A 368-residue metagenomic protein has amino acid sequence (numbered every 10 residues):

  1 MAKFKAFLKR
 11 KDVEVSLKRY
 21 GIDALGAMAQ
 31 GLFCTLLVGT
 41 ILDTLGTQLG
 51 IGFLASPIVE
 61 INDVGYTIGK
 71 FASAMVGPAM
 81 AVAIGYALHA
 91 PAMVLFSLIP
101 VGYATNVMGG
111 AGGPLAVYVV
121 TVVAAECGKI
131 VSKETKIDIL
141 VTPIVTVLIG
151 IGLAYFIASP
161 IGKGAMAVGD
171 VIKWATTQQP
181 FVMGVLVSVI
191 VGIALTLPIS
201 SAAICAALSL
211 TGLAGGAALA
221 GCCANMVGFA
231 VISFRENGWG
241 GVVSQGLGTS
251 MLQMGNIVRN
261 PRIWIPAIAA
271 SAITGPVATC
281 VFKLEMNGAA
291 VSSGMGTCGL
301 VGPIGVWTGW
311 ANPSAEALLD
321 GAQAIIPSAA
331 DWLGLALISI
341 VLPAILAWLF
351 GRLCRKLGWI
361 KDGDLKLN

Functional and structural regions predicted by a protein language model:
M1-N368: Pore-lining transmembrane helices
